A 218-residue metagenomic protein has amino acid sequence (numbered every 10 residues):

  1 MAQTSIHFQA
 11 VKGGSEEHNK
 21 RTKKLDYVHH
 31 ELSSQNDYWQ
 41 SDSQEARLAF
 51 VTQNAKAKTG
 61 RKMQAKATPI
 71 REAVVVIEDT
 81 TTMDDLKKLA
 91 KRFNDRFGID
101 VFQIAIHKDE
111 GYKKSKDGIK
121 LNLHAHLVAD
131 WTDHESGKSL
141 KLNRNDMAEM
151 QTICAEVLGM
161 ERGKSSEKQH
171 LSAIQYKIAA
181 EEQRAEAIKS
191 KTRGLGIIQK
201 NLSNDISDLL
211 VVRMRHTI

Functional and structural regions predicted by a protein language model:
M1-I218: N-terminal nicking endonuclease/strand-transfer module with a His-rich metal-binding environment and a catalytic Tyr
